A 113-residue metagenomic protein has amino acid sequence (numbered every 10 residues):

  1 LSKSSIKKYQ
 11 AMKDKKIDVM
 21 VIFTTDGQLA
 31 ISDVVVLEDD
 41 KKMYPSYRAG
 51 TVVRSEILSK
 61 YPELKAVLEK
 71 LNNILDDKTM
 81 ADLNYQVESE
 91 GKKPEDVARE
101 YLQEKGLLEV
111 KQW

Functional and structural regions predicted by a protein language model:
L1-Q10: Short helix-initiation/N-cap motifs at beta->coil->alpha
M12-I17, Q28-K41: Ligand-binding "clamshell"
I17-F23: Paired acidic/hydrophobic, glycine-rich loop segments that form the ligand-binding mouth/hinge of periplasmic-binding
F23-T25, S55: Short secondary-structure boundary segments
D39-A49: Short Pro/Gly-enriched coil loops immediately N-terminal to beta-strands
R48-Y61: A bilobed periplasmic-binding-protein/Venus flytrap-type ligand-binding module shared by bacterial periplasmic
E63-V110: Ligand-binding clefts/hinges and TM-proximal coupling segments of bilobed small-molecule sensing domains
